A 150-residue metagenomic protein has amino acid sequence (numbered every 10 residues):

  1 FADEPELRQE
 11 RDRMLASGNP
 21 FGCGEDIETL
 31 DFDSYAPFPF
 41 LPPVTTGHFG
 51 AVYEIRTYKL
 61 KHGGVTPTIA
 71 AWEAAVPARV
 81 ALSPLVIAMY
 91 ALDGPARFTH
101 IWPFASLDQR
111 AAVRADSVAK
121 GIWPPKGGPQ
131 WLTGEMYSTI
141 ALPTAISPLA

Functional and structural regions predicted by a protein language model:
F1-A2, K59, I101-P103: Short hydrophobic/aromatic beta-strand micro-patches that form the beta-sheet surface supporting nucleotide- or nucleic
D3-A16, T66-A70, S106-A119: Short amphipathic alpha-helices within nucleic acid-binding modules
D12-A51, L82-T99, P103-A105, A115 (+1 more regions): Glycine-rich beta-strand-turn "strand-cap" elements at beta-sheet edges
P42-P43, K61-G63, D108: A short, structured loop/turn motif at beta-sheet edges
V52-Y58: Short glycine-/aliphatic-rich beta-strand segments at the starts of folded cytosolic domains
